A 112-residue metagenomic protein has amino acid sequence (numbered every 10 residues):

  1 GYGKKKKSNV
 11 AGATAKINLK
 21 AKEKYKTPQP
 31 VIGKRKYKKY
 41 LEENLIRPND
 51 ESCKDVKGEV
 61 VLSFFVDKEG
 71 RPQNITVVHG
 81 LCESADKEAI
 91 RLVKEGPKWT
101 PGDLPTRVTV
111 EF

Functional and structural regions predicted by a protein language model:
G1-F112: Charge-biased low-complexity segments
